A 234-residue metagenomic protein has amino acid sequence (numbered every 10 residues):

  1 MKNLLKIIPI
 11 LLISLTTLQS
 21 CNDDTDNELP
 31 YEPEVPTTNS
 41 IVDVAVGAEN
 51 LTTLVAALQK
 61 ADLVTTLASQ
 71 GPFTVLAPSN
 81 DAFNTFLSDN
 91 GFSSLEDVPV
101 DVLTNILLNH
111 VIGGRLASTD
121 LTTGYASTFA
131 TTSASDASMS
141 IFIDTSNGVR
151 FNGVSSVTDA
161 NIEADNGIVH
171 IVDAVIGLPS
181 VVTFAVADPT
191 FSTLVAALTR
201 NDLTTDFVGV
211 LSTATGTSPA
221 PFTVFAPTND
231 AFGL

Functional and structural regions predicted by a protein language model:
M1-I8: Bacterial N-terminal signal peptides that target proteins for export
L11-L15: Alpha-helical transmembrane segments
T16-S20: C-terminal motif of bacterial Sec signal peptides marking the signal peptidase cleavage site
C21-L234: Mature, structured domains of secreted/extracytosolic soluble proteins
